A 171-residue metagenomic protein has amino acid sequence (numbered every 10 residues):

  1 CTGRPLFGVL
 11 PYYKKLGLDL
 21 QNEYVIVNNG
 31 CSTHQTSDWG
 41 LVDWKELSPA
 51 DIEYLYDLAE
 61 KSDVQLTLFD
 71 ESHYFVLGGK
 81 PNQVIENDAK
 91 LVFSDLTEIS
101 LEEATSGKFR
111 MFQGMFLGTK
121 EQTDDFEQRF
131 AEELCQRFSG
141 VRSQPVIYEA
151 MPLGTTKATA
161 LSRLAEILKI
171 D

Functional and structural regions predicted by a protein language model:
C1-Q83: Active-site phosphate-binding/coordination module
L58, S62-D171: Conserved acidic, metal-coordinating active-site core of Asp-based, Mg2+-dependent phosphoryl-transfer enzymes
